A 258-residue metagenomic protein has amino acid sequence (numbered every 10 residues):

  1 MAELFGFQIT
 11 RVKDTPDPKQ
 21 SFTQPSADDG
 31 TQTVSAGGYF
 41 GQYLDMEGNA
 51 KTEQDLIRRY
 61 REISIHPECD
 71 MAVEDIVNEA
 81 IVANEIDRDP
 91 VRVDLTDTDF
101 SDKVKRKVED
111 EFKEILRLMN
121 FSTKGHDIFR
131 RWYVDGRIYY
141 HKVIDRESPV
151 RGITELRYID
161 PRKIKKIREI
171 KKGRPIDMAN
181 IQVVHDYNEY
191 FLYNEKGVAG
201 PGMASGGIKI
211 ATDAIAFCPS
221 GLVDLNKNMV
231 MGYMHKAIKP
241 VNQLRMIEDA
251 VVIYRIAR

Functional and structural regions predicted by a protein language model:
M1-N78, V82-N84, T98, K103 (+2 more regions): Structured, contiguous alpha/beta core segments that scaffold functional sites
V91-T98: Low-complexity, highly charged intrinsically disordered N-terminal segments that act as targeting/localization
